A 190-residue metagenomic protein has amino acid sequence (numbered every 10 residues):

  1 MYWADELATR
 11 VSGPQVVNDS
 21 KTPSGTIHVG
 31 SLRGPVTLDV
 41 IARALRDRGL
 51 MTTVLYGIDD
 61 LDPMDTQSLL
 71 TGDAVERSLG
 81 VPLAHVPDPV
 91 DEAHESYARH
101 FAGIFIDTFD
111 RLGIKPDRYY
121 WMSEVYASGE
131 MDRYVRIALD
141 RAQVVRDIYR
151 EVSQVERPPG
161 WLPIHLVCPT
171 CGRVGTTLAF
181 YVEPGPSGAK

Functional and structural regions predicted by a protein language model:
M1-V145: N-terminal Rossmann-like or analogous alpha/beta NTP/dinucleotide-binding catalytic cores that position adenine
K115-K190: Active-site cores that bind ATP or allylic diphosphates and position pyrophosphate for catalysis
